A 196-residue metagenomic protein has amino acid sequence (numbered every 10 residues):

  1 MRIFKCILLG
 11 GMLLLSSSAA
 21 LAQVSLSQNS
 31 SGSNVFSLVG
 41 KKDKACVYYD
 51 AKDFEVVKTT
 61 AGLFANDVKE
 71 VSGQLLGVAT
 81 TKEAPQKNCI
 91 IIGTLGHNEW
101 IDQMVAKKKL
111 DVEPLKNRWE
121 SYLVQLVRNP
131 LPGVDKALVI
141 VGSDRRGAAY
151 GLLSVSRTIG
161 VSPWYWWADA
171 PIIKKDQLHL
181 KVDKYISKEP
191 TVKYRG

Functional and structural regions predicted by a protein language model:
M1-C6: Positively charged n-region of N-terminal signal peptides that target proteins for export
I7-S17: Bacterial N-terminal signal peptides
L21-E189: Contiguous, structured surface segment used for ligand recognition
Y194-G196: Structural preference for beta-strand elements that scaffold enzyme active sites
